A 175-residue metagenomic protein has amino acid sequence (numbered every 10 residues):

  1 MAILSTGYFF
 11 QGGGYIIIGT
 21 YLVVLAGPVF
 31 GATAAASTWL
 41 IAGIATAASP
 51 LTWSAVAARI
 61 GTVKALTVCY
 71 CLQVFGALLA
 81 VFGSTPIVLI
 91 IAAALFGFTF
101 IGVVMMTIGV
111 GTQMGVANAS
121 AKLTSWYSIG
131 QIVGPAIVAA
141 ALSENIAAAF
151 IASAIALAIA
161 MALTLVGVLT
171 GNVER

Functional and structural regions predicted by a protein language model:
M1-A47: Extracytoplasmic gate region of multi-pass secondary transporters
L4, Y8, G12, A77 (+1 more regions): Helical-face signature of the major facilitator-like transporter fold
F9, L40-I44, C71, A94 (+1 more regions): Transmembrane alpha-helical cores of Major Facilitator Superfamily
S49-T62, L142: Helix-to-loop junctions at the C-terminal end of transmembrane segments in multipass secondary transporters
K64-L79: Structural signature of the two symmetry-related core transmembrane helices
I101-G115: Intracellular juxtamembrane helix-capping segments at the cytosolic ends of symmetry-related transmembrane helices
M114-I146, S153: A late C-terminal transmembrane helix in Major Facilitator Superfamily
A149-V166: Symmetry-related core transmembrane helices of the 12-TM Major Facilitator Superfamily/SLC fold
